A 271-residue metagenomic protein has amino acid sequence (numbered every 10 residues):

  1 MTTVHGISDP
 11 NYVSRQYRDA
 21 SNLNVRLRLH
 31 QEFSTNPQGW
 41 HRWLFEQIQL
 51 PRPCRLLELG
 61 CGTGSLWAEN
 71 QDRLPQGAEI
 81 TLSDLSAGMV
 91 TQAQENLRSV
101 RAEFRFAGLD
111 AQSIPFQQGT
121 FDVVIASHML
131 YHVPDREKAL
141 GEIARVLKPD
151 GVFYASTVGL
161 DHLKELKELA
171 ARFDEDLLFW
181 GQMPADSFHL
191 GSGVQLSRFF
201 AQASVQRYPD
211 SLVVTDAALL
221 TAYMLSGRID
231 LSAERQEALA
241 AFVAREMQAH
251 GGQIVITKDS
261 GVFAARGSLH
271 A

Functional and structural regions predicted by a protein language model:
T2-R52, S65-E69: Conserved class I S-adenosyl-L-methionine
G6, H30, P37, T63-S65 (+2 more regions): Conserved Class I S-adenosyl-L-methionine
R55-S113: Class I SAM-dependent methyltransferase SAM/SAH-binding core
Q112-V123: A short acidic, Gly/Pro-enriched loop at the edge of an enzyme's catalytic core that lines a small-molecule cofactor
D122-D135: A short SAM/SAH-binding and catalytic strip from SAM-dependent methyltransferases
K138, A144, K148-L212, L231-Q236: Conserved catalytic/acceptor-binding region of the Class I
